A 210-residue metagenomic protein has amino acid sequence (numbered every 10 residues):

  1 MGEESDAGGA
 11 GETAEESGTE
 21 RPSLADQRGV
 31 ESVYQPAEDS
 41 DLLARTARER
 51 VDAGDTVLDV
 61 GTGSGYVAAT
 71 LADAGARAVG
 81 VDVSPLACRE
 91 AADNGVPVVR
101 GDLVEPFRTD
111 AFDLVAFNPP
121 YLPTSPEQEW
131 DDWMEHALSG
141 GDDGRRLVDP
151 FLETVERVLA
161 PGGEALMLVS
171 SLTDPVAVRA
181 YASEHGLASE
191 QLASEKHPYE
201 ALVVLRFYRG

Functional and structural regions predicted by a protein language model:
M1-Q35, A44-T56, N94, V98-R100 (+4 more regions): Haloarchaeal acidic low-complexity proteome signature biased toward cell-envelope/secretome components but also
E31-S32, R77, P85-G101, F151-L152 (+4 more regions): Class I S-adenosyl-L-methionine-dependent methyltransferase catalytic core
V33-P36, G63, P198: Short glycine/threonine-rich catalytic loop with a Thr-x-Gly-x-Asp
E38-W130: Conserved SAM/SAH cofactor-binding pocket of Class I
V81, G141, M167-L168: Active-site-adjacent beta-strand anchor residues
Y121-L147: Mobile active-site "lid"/loop adjacent to the S-adenosyl-L-methionine
L138, V204-R209: Short beta-strand element of the conserved SAM-dependent methyltransferase core
R145-V204: Conserved Class I SAM-dependent methyltransferase catalytic core
